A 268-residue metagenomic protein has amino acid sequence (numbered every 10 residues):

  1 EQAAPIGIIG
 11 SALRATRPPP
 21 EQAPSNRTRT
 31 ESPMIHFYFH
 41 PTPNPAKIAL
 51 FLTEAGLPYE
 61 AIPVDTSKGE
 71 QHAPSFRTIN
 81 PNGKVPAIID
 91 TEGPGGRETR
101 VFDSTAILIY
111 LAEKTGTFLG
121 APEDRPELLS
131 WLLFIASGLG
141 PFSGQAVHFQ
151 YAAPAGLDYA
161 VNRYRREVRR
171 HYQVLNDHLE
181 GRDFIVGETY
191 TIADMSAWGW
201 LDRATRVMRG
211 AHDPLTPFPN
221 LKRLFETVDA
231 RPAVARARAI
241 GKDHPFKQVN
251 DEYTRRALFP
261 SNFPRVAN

Functional and structural regions predicted by a protein language model:
E1-A12: Extreme N-terminal basic, low-complexity initiation segments that serve as generic localization/processing leaders
T16-P33: Short, Lys/Arg-enriched N-terminal segments with co-localized hydrophobic residues within the first ~10-30 amino acids
P20, F102-D103, D229: A conserved hydrophobic position in a structured secondary element of the catalytic/binding core that shapes
S32-R163, N176, R255, V266-N268: GST-like domain detector, emphasizing the conserved glutathione-binding G-site in the N-terminal thioredoxin-like
D65, I192, G241-K242: Short, solvent-exposed turn/loop segments enriched in Gly/Ser/Thr/Pro and often Arg
T78, A230, A239: Phosphate-coordinating loops and pocket residues in cytosolic domains that bind phosphorylated ligands
G120, L132-P232, R236, N268: GST-like fold's C-terminal all-alpha helical module
G241-N268: Acidic/histidine-enriched, glycine/proline-rich intrinsically disordered or flexible terminal extensions
